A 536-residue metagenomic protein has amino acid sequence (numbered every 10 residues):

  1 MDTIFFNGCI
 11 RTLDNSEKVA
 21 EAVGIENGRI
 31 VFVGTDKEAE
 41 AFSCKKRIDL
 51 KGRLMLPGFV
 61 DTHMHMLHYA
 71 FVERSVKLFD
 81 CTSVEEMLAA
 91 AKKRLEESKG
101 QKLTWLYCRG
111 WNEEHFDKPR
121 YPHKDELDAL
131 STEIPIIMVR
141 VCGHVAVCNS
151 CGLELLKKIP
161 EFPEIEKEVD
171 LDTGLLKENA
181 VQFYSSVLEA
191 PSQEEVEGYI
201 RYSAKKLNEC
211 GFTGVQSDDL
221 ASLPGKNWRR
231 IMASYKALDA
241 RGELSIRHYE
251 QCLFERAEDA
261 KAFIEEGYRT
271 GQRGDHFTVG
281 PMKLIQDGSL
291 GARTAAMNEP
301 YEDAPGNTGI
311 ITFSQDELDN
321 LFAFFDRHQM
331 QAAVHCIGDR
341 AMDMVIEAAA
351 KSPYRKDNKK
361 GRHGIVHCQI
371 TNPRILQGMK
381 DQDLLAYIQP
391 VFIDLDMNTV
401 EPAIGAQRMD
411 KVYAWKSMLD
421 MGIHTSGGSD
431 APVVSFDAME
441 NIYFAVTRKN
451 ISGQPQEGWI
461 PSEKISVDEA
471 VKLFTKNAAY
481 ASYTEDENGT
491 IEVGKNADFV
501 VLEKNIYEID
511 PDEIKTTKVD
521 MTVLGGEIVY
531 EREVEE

Functional and structural regions predicted by a protein language model:
D2-F6, R11, N15-E265, L284 (+6 more regions): Divalent metal-binding segments
C9, W111, L220, C368-Q369 (+2 more regions): Flexible loop residues that form catalytic and substrate-binding hotspots at small-molecule/glycan-binding clefts
H65, G274-T294, D383-I393: Non-cysteine beta-strand/loop elements that form the S-adenosyl-L-methionine
E243-G280, R362-C368, T399-H424: Phosphate/diphosphate-binding loops
T270-G271, I509-I514: Short proline/glycine-enriched turn/loop segments at secondary-structure junctions
A323-A333, I337-H363, C368, P373-L384 (+3 more regions): His/Asp/Glu-enriched, well-ordered alpha-helical/loop segment that forms or immediately abuts the divalent-metal
E531-E536: Glycine- and charge-enriched low-complexity intrinsically disordered segments
